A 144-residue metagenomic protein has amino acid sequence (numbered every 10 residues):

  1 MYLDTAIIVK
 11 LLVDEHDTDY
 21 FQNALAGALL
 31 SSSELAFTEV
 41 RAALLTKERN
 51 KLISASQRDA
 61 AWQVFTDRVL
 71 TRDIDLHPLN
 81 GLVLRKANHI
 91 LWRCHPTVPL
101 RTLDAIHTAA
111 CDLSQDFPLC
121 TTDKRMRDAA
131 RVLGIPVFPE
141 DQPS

Functional and structural regions predicted by a protein language model:
M1-T18: Metal-dependent nucleic-acid phosphoesterase active-site entry motif
T5, L103-A105, D123: Conserved glycosyltransferase catalytic-site signature
A6-I7, L35, K124-R125: Alpha-helix/helix-capping structural signal
D14, D123-M126: Short, polar loop motifs at secondary-structure junctions
Q22-S31, L35-T102, I106-A109, S114 (+2 more regions): PIN-domain endoribonuclease scaffold, especially VapC-family toxins
P118-T121: Short, hydrophobic beta-strand segments that form beta-sheet elements in well-ordered domains
